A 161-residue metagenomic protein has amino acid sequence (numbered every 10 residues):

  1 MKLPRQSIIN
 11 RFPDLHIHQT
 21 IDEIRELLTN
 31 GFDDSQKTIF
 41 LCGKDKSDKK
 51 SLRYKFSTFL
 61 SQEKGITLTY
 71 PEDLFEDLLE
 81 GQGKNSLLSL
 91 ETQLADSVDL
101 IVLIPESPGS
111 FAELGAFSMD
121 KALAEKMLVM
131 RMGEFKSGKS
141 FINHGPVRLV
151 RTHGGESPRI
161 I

Functional and structural regions predicted by a protein language model:
M1-I161: Conserved catalytic or regulatory cores that recognize and/or transform ribose-phosphate-containing ligands
